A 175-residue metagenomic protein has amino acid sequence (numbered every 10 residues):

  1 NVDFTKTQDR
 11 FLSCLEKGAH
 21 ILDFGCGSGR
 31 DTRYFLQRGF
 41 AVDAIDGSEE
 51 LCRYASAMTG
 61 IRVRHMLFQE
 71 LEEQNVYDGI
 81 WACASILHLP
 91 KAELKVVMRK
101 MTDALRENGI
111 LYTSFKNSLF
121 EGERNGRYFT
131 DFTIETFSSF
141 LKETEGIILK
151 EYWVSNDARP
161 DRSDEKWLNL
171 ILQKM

Functional and structural regions predicted by a protein language model:
V2-G18: Conserved alpha-helix/loop element of class I SAM-dependent methyltransferases that forms part of the SAM/SAH-binding
G18-G27: Conserved class I S-adenosyl-L-methionine
S28-E70: Class I SAM-dependent methyltransferase SAM/SAH-binding core
E70-I80: A short acidic, Gly/Pro-enriched loop at the edge of an enzyme's catalytic core that lines a small-molecule cofactor
K95-E107: A short glycine-rich, Lys/Arg-flanked "PGG" loop and its adjoining helix->strand segment in the class I
N108-F115: Conserved beta-strand signature within the Rossmann-like core of class I S-adenosyl-L-methionine
E121-T136, R159: Acceptor-substrate binding/catalytic loop of class I
G146-D157: Conserved S-adenosyl-L-methionine
